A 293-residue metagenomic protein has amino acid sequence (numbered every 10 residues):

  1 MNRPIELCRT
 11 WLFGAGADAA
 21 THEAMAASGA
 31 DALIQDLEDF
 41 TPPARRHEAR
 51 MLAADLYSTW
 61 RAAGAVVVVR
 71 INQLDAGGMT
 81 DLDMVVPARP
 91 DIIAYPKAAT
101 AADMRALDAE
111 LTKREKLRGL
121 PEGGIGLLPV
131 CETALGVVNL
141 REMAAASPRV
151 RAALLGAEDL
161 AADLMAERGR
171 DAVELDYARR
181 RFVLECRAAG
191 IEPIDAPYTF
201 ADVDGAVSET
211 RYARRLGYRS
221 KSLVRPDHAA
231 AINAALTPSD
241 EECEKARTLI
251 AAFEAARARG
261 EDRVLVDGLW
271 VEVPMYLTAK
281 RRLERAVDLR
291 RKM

Functional and structural regions predicted by a protein language model:
M1-M293: Expand to "…catalyze enediolate/carbanion chemistry for C-C bond making/breaking, isomerization, decarboxylation
